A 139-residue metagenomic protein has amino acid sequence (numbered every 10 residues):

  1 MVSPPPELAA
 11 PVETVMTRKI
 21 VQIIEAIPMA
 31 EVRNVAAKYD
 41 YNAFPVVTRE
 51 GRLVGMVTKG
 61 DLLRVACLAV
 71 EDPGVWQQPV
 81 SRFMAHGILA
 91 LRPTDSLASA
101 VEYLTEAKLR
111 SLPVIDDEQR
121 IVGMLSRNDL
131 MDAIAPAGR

Functional and structural regions predicted by a protein language model:
M1-K19, T58-A90, S96-L109, I121-R139: Tandem CBS (Bateman) regulatory domains
I23-D40, V47-T48, L91-K108, I115 (+2 more regions): The conserved cystathionine-beta-synthase
A36-Y39, F44-D61, L104, L112-D129: A glycine-centered beta-loop-beta connector
